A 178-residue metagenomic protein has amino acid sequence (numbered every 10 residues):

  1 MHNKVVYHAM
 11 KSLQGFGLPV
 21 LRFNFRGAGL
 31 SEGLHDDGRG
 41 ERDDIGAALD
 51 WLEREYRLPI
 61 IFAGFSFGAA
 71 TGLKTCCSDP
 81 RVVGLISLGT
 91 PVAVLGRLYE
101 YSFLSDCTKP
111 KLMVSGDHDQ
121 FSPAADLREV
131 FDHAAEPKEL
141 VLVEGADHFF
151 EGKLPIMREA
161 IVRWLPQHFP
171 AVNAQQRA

Functional and structural regions predicted by a protein language model:
M1-L58: Serine-hydrolase catalytic machinery in alpha/beta-hydrolase-like enzymes
G33, A146-R158: Catalytic histidine-centered segment of alpha/beta-hydrolase-like enzymes
G64-G72: Gly/Ala-rich beta-loop-alpha elbow adjacent to hydrolase catalytic centers
V94, D117-S122, H148-F149: Acidic catalytic loop of the alpha/beta-hydrolase fold
D106-T108, L112-S115, D119: Short beta-strand/loop motif that positions the catalytic acidic residue of the alpha/beta-hydrolase fold
D117-K138: Conserved loop-alpha-helix segment in the C-terminal half of the alpha/beta-hydrolase fold that carries the catalytic
H133-F149: Catalytic histidine neighborhood in serine/cysteine hydrolases with alpha/beta-hydrolase-type architecture
